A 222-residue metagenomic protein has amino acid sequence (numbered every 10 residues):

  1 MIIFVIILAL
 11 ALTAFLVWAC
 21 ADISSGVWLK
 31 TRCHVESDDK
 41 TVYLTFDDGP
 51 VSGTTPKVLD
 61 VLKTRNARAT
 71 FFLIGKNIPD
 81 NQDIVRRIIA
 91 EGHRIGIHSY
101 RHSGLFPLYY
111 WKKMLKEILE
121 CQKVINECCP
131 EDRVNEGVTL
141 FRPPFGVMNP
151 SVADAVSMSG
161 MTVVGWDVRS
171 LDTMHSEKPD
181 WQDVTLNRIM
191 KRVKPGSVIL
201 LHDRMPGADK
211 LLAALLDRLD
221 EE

Functional and structural regions predicted by a protein language model:
M1-L8: Feature marks short, highly hydrophobic, charge-poor N-terminal signal-anchor/signal peptide-like helices that anchor
A11, R94-S99, V163-S170: Short, basic/glycine-rich phosphate-binding loops at helix/coil junctions that contact nucleotide phosphates
L12-D22: Transmembrane alpha-helical segments that form the membrane-embedded catalytic/substrate-channel core of multi-pass
C20-Y109, K113-P130, E136-V138, R218: Active-site beta->alpha N-cap acidic-glycine motif
F46, L73-G75, I97-S99, P143-F145 (+2 more regions): A cross-domain feature marking catalytic cores of carbohydrate-active enzymes and several ubiquitous metabolic/repair
T54, S103-E131, V147-P195, A208-K210: Alpha-helical scaffold elements lining the catalytic groove of polysaccharide deacetylases
R65, A90-G92, S159, P195-G196 (+1 more regions): Structured helix-beta-strand junction loops
I189-E222: Catalytic grooves of carbohydrate-active enzymes
